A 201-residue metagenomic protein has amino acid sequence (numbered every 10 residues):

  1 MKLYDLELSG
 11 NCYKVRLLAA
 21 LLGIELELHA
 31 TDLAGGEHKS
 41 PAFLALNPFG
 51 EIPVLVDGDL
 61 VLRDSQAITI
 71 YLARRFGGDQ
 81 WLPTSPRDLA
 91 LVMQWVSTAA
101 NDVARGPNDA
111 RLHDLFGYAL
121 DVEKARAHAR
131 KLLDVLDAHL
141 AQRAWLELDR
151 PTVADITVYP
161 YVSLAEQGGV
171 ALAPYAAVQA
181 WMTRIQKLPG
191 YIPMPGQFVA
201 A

Functional and structural regions predicted by a protein language model:
M1-L8, Y13-A127, D137: GST-like domain detector, emphasizing the conserved glutathione-binding G-site in the N-terminal thioredoxin-like
D32, V153, F198: Short, solvent-exposed turn/loop segments enriched in Gly/Ser/Thr/Pro and often Arg
L33-A34, A180, A200: Positions that flank functional sites
G58, Y159, Q197: Conserved residues at the C-terminal ends of beta-strands
R63, L72, V96-P189, M194: GST-like fold's C-terminal all-alpha helical module
P195-A201: Terminal-tail/helix-coil boundary detector
